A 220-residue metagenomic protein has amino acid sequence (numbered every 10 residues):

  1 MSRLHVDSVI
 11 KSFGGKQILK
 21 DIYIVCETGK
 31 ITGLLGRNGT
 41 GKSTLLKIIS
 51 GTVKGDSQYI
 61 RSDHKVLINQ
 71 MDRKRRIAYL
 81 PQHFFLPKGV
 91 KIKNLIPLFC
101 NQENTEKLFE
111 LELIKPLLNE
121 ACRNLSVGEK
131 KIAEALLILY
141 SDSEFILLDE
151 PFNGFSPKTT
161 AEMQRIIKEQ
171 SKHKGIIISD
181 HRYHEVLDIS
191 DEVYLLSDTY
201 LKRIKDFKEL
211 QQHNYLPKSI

Functional and structural regions predicted by a protein language model:
L4, L19-D21: Conserved structural motif at the start of ABC-family nucleotide-binding domains
L35-R37: The feature captures the beta-strand-to-loop junction immediately N-terminal to the Walker
S50: Helix-to-loop junction immediately C-terminal to a conserved catalytic motif
K54, H64-A78, N214: ABC ATPase NBD coupling module
Y79, H83, K88-N104: Q-loop/switch helix immediately C-terminal to the Walker
E103-E120: Conserved ABC ATPase "signature" region
E150-P151: Walker B catalytic motif
Y200-I220: Conserved beta-strand-loop-alpha-helix hinge in the C-terminal portion of ABC ATPase nucleotide-binding domains
